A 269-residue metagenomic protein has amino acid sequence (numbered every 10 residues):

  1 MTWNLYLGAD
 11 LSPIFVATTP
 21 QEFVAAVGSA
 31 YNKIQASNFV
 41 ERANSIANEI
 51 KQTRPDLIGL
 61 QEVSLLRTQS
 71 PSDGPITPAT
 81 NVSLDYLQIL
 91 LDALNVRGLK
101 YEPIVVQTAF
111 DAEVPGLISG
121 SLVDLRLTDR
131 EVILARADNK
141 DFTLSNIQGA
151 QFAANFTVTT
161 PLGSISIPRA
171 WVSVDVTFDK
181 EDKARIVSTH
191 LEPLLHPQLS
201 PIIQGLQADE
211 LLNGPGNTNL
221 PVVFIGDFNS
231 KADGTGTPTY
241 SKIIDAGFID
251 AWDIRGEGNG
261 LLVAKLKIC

Functional and structural regions predicted by a protein language model:
M1-I118, G205-D209: N-terminal, active-site-proximal structural segment of metallo-dependent hydrolase catalytic domains
T2-L5, R42, I46-S72, L134 (+4 more regions): Active-site beta-strand/loop signature of hydrolases that rely on acidic residues for catalysis
L5-A9, V63-R67, T108-E113, N139 (+3 more regions): Solvent-exposed loop/turn segments at secondary-structure junctions within structured extracellular/periplasmic domains
A9, E131-N146, T157-T189: Beta-strand-turn-beta hairpins that frame and shape the catalytic cleft of phosphate-ester-processing enzymes
S12-P13, K140-N146, L195, D250: Substrate-binding/catalytic groove segments of enzymes that remodel or degrade extracellular structural polymers
S29-A36, F152-G163, H190-P201: Surface-exposed cleft-lining segments at the edges of enzyme active sites
V82-S83, R97-A135, V158, G163-I167 (+3 more regions): Active site of divalent-metal-dependent phosphoester/diester hydrolases
Q107-T108, Q148-A153: Short loop/turn motifs that cap or connect beta-strands within the blades of beta-propeller-type repeat domains
